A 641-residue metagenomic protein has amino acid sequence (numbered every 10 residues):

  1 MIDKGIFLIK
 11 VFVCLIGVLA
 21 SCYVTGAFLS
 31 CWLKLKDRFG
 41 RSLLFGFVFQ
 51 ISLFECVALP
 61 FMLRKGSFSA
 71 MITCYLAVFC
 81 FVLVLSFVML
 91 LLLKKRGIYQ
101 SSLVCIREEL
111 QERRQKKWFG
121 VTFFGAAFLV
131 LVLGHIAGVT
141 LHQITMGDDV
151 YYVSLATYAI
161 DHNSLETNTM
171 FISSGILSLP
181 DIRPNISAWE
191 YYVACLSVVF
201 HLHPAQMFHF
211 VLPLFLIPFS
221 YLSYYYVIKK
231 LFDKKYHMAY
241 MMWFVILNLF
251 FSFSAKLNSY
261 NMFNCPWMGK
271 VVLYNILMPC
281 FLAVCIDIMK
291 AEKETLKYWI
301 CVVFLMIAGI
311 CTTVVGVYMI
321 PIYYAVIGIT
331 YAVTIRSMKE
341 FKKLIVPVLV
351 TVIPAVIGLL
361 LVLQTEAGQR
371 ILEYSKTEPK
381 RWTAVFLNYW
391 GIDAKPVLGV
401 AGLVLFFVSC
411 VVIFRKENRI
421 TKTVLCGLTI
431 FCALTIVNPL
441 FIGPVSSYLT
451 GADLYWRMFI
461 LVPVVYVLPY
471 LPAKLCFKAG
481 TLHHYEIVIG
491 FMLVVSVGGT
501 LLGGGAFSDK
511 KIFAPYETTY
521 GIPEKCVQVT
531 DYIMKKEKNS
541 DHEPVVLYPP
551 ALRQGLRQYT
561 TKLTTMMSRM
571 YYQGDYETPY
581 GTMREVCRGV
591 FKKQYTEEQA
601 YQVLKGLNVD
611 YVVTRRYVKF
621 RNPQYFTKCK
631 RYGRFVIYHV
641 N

Functional and structural regions predicted by a protein language model:
M1-W118, G358-W382, I436, S446-S447: Membrane-embedded, hydrophobic transmembrane alpha-helices
L8-V13, L63-T73, I144-T145, A255-L273 (+3 more regions): Membrane-helix boundary/interfacial segments in multi-pass membrane proteins
M62, Y298-G316: Membrane-interface alpha helices of multi-pass inner-membrane proteins
L131-F251, A255-W267, V272, I276: Active-site lumenal/periplasmic loops and adjacent helix-entry segments of GT-C-fold, multi-pass membrane
K235-A239, T295, R336-I345, S409-A433 (+1 more regions): Membrane-interface helix-loop-helix junctions at transmembrane boundaries of multi-pass membrane enzymes, predominantly
M319-T351: Perimembrane helix-loop-helix junctions
L349-I353, L475-G505: Signature aromatic-anchored transmembrane alpha helix within multi-pass, membrane-resident enzymes that catalyze glycan
P523-E585, V603-F620: Short periplasmic/luminal acceptor-recognition loop of GT-C membrane glycosyltransferases, typified by
